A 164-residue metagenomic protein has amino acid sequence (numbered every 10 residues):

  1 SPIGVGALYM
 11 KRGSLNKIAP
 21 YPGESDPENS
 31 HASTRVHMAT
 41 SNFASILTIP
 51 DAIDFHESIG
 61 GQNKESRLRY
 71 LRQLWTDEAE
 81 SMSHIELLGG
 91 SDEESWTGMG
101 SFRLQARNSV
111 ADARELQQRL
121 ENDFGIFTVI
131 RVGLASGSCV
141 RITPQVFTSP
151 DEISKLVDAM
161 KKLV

Functional and structural regions predicted by a protein language model:
S1-V164: Pyridoxal 5′-phosphate
